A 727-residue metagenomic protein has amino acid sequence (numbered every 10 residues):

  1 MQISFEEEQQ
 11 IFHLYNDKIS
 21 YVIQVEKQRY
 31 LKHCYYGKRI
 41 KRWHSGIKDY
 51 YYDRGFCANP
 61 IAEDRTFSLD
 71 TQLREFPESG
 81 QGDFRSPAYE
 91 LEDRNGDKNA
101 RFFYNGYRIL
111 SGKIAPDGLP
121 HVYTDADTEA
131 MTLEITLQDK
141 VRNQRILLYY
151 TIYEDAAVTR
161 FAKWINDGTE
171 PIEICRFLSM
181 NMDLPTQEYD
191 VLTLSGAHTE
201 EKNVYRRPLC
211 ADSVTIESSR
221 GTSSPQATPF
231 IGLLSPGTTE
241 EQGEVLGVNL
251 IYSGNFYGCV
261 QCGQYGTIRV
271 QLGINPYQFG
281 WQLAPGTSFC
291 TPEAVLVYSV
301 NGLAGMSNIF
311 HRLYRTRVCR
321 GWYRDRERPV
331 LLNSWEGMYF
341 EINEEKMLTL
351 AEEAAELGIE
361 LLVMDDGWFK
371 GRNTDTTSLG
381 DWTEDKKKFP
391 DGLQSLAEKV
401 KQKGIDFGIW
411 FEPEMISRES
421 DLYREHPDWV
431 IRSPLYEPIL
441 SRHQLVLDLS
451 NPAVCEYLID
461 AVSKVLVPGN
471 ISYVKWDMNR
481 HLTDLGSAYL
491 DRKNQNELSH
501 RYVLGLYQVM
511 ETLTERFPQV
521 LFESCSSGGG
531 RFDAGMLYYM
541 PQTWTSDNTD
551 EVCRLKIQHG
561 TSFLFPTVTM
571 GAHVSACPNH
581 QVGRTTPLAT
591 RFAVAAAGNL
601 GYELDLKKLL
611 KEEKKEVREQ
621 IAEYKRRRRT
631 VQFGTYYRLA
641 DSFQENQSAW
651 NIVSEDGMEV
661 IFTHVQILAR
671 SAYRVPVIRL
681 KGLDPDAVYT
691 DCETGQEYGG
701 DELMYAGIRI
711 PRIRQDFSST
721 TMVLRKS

Functional and structural regions predicted by a protein language model:
F5, Q9-H13, D17, L31-Q261 (+2 more regions): Polysaccharide-binding surfaces and accessory modules of carbohydrate-active proteins
K18, A162, G286, L332 (+7 more regions): Conserved, mostly hydrophobic/aromatic
D70, E75, G80-K113, E240-G254 (+5 more regions): Glycine-rich, aromatic-flanked loop segments that form ligand/cofactor-binding clefts across common enzyme folds
D97-Y104, W281-V300, S718-R725: Short Pro-Gly-centered flexible turn/kink motifs
I231, S642-D684: Carbohydrate-binding surface patches
Y323-D460, Y473: Aromatic-lined carbohydrate-binding/catalytic grooves of carbohydrate-active enzymes
S417, L422-E456, H500-K607: Glycan-recognition surfaces
L668-S727: C-terminal beta-sandwich/jelly-roll accessory domains of carbohydrate-active enzymes
